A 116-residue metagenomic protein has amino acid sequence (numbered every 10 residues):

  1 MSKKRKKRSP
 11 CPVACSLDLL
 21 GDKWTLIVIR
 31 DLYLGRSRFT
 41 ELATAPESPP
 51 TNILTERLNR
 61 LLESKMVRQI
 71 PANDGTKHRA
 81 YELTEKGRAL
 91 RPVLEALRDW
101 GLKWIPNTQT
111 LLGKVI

Functional and structural regions predicted by a protein language model:
M1-S9: A detector for short, charged/polar N-terminal pre-domain segments
C11-I53, E82: N-terminal helix-turn-helix DNA-binding core of bacterial DNA-binding proteins
G21, N73-A96: Basic, amphipathic "hinge/linker" alpha-helix immediately C-terminal to the N-terminal HTH DNA-binding motif
W24, K65-M66: Glycine-centered, phosphate/nucleic-acid-interacting loop/turn motifs that mediate DNA/RNA or nucleotide
L54-S64: Basic amphipathic alpha-helical segments that dock to polyanions
Q69: Short beta-strand "wing" residues that participate in macromolecule-binding interfaces
R91-I116: Amphipathic alpha-helical dimerization/coiled-coil segments that flank or bridge DNA-binding/regulatory modules
